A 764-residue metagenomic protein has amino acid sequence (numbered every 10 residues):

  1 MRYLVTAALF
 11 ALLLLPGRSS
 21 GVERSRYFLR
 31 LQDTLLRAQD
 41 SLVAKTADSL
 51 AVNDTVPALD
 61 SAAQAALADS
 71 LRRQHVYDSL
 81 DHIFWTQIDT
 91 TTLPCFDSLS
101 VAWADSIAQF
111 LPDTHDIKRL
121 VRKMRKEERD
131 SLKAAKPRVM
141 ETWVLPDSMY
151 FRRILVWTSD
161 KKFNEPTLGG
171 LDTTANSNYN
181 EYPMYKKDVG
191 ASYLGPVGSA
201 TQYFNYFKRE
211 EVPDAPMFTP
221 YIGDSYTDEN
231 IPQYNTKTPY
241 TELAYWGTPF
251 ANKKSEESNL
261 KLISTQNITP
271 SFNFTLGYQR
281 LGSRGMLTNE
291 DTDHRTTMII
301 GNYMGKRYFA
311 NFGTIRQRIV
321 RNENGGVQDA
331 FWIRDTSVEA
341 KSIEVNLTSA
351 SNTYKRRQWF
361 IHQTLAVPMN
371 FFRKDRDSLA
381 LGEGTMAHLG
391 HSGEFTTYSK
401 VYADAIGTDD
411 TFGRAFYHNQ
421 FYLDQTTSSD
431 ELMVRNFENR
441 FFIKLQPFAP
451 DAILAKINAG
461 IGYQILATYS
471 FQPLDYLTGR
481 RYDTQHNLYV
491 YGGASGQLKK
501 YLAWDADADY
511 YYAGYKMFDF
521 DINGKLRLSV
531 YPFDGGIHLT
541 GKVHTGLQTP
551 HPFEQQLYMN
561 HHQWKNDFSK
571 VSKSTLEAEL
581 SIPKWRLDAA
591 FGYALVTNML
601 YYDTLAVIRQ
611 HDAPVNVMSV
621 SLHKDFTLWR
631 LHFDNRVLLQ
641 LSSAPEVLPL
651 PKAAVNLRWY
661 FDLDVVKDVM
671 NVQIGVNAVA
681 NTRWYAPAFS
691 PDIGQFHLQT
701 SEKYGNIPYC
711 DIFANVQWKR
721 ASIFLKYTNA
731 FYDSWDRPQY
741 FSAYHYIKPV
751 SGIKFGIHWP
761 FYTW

Functional and structural regions predicted by a protein language model:
M1-L4, L276: Positively charged n-region of N-terminal signal peptides that target proteins for export
R2, V22, L650: Short periplasmic/luminal acceptor-recognition loop of GT-C membrane glycosyltransferases, typified by
V5-T6, R26, S619, D634: Generic early N-terminus positional signal peaking at residue ~5-7
L9-G17: Hydrophobic h-region of N-terminal signal peptides that target proteins for export in Gram-negative bacteria
G21-R357, A366-G382, R527, Y531 (+3 more regions): Membrane-proximal, glycine/serine-rich, low-complexity loop/turn segments characteristic of large bacterial
T236-T238, L243, S349-T411, F416-W764: Exposed, low-structure sequence patches enriched in small/polar residues
